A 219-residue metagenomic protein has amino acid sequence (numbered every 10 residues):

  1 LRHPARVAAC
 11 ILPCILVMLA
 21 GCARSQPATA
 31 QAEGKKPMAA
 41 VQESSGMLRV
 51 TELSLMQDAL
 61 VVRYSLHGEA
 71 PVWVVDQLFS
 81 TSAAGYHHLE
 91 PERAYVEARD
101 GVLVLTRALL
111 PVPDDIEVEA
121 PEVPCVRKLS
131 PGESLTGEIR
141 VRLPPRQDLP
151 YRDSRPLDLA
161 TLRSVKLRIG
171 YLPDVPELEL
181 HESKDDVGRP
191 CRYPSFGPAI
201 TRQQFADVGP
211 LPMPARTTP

Functional and structural regions predicted by a protein language model:
L19-G21: C-terminal motif of bacterial Sec signal peptides marking the signal peptidase cleavage site
A23-S25: Bacterial signal peptide processing site
A28-Q57, V72: Low-complexity, acidic Ser/Thr/Pro/Gly-rich terminal tails and inter-domain linkers that flank the onset of structured
V50-E52, V123-L129, S154: Beta-strand-rich interaction surfaces with strong enrichment in secreted/lumenal proteins
L60-G68: Short, well-ordered beta-strand segments enriched in hydrophobic/aromatic residues
P71-P131: The feature marks short-to-medium sequence segments in extracytoplasmic or secretory-pathway proteins
R127-V141: Short Pro-Gly-centered flexible turn/kink motifs
L143-E182: Short, surface-exposed ligand- or partner-binding patches at beta-edge/loop junctions that are enriched in aromatics
